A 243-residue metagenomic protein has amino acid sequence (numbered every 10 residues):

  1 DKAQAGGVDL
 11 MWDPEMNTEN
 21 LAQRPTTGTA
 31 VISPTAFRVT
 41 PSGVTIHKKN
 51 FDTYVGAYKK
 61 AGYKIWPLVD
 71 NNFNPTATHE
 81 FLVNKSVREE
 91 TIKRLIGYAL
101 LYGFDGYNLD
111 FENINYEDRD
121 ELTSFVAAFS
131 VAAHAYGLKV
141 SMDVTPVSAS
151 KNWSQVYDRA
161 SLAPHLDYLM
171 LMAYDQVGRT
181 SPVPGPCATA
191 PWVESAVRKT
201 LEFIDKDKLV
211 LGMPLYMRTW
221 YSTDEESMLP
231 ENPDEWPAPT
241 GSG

Functional and structural regions predicted by a protein language model:
D1-R94: Glycan-recognition patch characteristic of GH18 chitinases/ENGases and related GlcNAc/peptidoglycan-binding proteins
G7-M11, A30-P34, I65-V69, Y107-L109 (+3 more regions): Hydrophobic faces of well-ordered beta-strands that scaffold small-molecule active sites in alpha/beta enzyme cores
D13-E15, A36, N113, V144-P146 (+1 more regions): Short, flexible loop/turn elements at secondary-structure junctions
R24, Y58, Y98-A99, A133 (+2 more regions): Generic structural signal for hydrophobic
P25-V31, V87-F111, V156-Q176: Structural recognition of alpha->loop->beta junctions
P41-N50, K93, Y116-G243: Substrate-binding surface in catalytic domains of secreted glycosidases
A61, Y102, A135-L138: Helix C-cap/helix->beta junction micro-motif
F73-T78, Y107, Y174-R179: Substrate-binding clefts and substrate-entry loops adjacent to catalytic sites of polymer-processing enzymes acting on
